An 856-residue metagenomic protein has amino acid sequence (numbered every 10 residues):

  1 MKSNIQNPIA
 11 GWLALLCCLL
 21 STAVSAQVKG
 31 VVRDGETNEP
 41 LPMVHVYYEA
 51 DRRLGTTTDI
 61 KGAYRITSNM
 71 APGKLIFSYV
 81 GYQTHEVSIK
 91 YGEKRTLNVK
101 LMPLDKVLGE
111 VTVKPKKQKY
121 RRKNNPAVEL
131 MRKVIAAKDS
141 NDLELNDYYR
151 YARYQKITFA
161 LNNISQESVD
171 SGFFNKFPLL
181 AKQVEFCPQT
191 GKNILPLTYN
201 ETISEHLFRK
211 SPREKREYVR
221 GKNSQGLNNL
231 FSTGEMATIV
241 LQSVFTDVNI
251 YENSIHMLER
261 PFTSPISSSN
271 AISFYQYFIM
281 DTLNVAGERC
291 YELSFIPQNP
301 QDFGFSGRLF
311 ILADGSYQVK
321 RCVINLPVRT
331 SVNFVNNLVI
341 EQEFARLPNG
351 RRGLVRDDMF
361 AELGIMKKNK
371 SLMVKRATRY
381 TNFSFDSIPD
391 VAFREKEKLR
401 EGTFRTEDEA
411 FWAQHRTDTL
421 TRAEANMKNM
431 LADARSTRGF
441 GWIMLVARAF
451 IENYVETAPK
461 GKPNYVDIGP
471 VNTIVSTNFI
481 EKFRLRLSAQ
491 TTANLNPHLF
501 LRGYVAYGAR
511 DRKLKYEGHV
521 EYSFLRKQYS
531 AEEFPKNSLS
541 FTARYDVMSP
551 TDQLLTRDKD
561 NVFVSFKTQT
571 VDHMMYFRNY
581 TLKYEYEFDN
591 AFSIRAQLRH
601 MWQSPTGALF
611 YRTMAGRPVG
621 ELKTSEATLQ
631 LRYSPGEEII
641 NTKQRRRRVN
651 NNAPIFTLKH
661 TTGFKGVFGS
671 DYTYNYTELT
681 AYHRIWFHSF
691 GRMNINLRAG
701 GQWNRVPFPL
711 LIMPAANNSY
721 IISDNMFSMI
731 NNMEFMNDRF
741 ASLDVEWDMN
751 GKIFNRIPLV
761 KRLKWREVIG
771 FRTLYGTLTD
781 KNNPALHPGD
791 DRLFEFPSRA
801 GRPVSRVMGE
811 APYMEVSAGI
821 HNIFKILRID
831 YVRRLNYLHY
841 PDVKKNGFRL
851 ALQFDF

Functional and structural regions predicted by a protein language model:
Q27, V31-L41: Structural motif
N38-P42, R65-P72: Short Pro-Gly-centered beta-turn/loop motif in secreted/extracellular proteins
V44-Y48, L75, V113, Y151 (+2 more regions): Hydrophobic beta-strand segments
Y48-R53, K74-V87: A short, solvent-exposed loop/turn motif at the edges and junctions of modular extracellular/periplasmic domains
R52-A63: Short, acidic Ser/Thr/Gly-rich low-complexity loop/linker segments typical of extracellular and cell-surface proteins
L97-V107, V111-P115: Conserved "repeat-terminator" motif of extracellular CCP/Sushi domains
K117-C290, I296-G304, M366-G469, T473-S476 (+5 more regions): Structured extracytoplasmic
M257, P261-T263, F385, R394-F856: Exposed, low-structure sequence patches enriched in small/polar residues
